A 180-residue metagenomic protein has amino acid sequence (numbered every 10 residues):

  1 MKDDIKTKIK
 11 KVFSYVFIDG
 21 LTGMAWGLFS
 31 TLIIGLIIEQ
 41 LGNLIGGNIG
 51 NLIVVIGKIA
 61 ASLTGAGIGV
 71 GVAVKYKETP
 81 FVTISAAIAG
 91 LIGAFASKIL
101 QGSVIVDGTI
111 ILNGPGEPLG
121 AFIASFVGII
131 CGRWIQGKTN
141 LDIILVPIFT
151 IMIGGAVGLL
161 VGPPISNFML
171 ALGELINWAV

Functional and structural regions predicted by a protein language model:
M1-V180: Signature of multi-pass transmembrane helix bundles
